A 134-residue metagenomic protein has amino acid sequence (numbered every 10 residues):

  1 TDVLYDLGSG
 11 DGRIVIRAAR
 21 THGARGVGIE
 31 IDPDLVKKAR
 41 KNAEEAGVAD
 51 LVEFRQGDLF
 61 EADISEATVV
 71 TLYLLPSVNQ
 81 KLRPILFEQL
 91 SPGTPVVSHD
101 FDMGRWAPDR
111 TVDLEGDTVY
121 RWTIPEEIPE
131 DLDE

Functional and structural regions predicted by a protein language model:
D2-G10: Conserved class I S-adenosyl-L-methionine
G12-I16: Glycine-rich SAM-binding Motif I of class I
A19-G23: Gly/Ala-rich phosphate-binding loop of Rossmann-like dinucleotide-binding domains, activating on the conserved
R25-E30: Conserved SAM-binding motif I beta-strand of class I
K37-E66: S-adenosyl-L-methionine
S65-K81: A short SAM/SAH-binding and catalytic strip from SAM-dependent methyltransferases
S77-E134: C-terminal substrate-binding/active-site "lid" region of AdoMet-derived donor-dependent transferases
